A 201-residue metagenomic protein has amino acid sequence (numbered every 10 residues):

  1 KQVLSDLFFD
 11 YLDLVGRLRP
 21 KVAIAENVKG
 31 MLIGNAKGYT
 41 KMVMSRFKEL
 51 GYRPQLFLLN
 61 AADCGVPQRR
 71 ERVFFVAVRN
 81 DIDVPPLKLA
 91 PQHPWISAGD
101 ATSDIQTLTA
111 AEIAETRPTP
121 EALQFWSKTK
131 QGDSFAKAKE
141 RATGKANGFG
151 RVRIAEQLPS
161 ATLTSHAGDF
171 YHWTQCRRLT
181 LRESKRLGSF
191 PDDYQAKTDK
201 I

Functional and structural regions predicted by a protein language model:
V3-R69, V73-A77: Conserved Class I SAM-dependent methyltransferase catalytic core
R46-L50, R72-I201: S-adenosyl-L-methionine-dependent DNA methyltransferase catalytic core
